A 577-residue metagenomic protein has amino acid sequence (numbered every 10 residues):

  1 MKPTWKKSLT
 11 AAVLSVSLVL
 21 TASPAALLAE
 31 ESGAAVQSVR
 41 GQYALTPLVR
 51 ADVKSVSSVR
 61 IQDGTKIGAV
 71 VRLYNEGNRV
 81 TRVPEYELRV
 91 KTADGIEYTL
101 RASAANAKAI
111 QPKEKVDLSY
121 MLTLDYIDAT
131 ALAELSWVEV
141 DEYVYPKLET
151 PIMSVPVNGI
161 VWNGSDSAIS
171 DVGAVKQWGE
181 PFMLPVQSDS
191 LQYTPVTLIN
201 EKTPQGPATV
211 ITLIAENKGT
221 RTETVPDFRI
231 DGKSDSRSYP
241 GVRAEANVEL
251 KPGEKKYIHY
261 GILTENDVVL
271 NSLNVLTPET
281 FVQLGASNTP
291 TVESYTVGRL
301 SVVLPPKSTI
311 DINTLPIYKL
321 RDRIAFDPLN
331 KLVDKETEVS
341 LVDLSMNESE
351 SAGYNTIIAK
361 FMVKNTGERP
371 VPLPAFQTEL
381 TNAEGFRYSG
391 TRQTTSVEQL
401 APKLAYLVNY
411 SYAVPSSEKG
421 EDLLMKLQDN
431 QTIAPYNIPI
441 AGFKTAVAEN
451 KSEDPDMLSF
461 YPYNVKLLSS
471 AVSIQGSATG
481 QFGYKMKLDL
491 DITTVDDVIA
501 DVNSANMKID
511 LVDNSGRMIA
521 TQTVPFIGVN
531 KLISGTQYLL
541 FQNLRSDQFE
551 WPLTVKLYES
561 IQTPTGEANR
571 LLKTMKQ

Functional and structural regions predicted by a protein language model:
M1-E30: Sec-dependent N-terminal signal peptides of Gram-positive bacterial secreted proteins and lipoproteins
P24-L45, E139-V186, Q283-D334, D429-K466: A eukaryote-biased signal for short, well-structured alpha-helical docking elements
A51-V138, Y143-P146, G232: Post-signal peptide N-terminal segment of secreted/secretory-pathway proteins
G64-V70, P207-T212, G353-A359, Y484-K487: Short, solvent-exposed loop/turn segments enriched in Ser/Thr/Gly
L73-V80, A215-R221, V363-E368, L490-D497: Asparagine-centered strand-capping/turn motif at beta-strand->loop junctions
V80-E97, T220-R237, P370-R387, V502-S515: Short acidic, flexible loop segments centered on an aromatic residue
L100-A131, R237-A286, R387-D429, M518-Q562: Short, solvent-exposed, Trp/other aromatic-anchored flexible loops in extracytoplasmic proteins
N430-I433, N437-T445, N450-V472, G483-D501 (+3 more regions): Accessory, solvent-exposed terminal regions and/or long lumenal/extracellular loops of proteins
